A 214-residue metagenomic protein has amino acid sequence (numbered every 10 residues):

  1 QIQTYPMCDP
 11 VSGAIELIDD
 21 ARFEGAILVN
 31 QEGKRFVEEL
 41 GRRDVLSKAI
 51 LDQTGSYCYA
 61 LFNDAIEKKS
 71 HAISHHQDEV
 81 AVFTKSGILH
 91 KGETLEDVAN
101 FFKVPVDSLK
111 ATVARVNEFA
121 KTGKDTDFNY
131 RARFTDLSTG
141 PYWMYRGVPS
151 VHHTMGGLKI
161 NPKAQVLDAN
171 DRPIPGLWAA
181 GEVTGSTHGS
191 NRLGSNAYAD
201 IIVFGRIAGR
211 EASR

Functional and structural regions predicted by a protein language model:
Q1-R214: Residues forming the flavin
